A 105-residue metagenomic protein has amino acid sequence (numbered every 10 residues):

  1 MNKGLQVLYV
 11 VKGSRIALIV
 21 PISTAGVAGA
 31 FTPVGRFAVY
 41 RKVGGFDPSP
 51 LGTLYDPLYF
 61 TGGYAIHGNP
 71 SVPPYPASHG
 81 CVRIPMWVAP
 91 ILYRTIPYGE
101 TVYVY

Functional and structural regions predicted by a protein language model:
M1-G26: Cell wall/extracellular polymer interaction/catalysis modules
V27-Y105: Exported/periplasmic cell-wall-interacting domains
